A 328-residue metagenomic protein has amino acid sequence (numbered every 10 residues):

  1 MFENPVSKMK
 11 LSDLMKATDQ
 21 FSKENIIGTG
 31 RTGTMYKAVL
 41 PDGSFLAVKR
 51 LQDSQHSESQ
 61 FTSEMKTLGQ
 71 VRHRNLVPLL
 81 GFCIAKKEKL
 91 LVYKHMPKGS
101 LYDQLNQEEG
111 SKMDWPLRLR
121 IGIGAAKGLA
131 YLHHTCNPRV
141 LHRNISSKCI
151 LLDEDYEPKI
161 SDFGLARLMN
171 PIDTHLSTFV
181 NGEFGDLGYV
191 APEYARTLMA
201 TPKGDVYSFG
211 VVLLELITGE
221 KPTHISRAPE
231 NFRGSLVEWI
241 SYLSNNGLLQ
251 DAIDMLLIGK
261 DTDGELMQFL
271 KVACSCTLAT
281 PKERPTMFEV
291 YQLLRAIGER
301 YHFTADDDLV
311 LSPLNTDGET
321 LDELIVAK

Functional and structural regions predicted by a protein language model:
M1-K328: Conserved eukaryotic protein kinase-like
